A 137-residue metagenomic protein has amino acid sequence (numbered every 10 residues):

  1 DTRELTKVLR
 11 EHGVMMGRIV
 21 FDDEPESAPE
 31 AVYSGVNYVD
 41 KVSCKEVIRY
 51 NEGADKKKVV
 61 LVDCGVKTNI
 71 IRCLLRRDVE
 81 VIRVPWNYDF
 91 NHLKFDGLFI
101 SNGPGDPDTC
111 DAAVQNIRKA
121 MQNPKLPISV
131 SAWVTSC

Functional and structural regions predicted by a protein language model:
T2-Y88, P107, Q115: RNA-binding accessory domains that recognize and position tRNA/RNA substrates
V62, V84, I100-S101, S129-S131: Generic beta-strand/beta-sheet core signal
D78-E80, F95-L98: Glycine-enriched alpha-helix->loop->beta-strand junction motifs that scaffold or abut catalytic
Y88-F95: Short amphipathic alpha-helix with an adjacent loop that forms part of the alpha/beta core around
F95, N102-C137: Cysteine-nucleophile active-site neighborhood
